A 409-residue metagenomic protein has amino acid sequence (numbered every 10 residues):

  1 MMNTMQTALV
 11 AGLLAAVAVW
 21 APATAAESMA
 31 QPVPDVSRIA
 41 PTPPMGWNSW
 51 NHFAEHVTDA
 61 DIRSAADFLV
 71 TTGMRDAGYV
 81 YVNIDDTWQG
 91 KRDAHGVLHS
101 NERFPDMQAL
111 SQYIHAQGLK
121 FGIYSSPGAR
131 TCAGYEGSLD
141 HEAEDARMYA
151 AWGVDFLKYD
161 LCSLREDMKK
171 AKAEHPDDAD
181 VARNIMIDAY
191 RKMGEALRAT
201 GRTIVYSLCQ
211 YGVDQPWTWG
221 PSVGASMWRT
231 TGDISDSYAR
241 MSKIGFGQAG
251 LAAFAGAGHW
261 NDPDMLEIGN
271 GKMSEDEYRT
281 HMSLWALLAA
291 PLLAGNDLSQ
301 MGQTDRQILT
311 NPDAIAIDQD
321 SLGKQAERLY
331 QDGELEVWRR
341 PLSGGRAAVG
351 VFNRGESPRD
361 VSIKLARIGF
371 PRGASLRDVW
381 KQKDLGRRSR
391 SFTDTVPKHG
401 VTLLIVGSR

Functional and structural regions predicted by a protein language model:
A8-V19: Bacterial N-terminal signal peptides
P43-S49, G78-I84, K120-S125, D155-D160 (+7 more regions): Structural recognition of the beta-strand scaffold that forms the well-ordered cores of secreted hydrolase catalytic
A65, L69-D178: Aromatic-lined carbohydrate-binding/catalytic grooves of carbohydrate-active enzymes
L119-Y135, G194-Q215: Aromatic-lined carbohydrate-recognition surfaces of secreted/lumenal glycan-active proteins
E144, R198, R202-D297: Glycan-recognition surfaces
T280-L329: Catalytic cores of secreted or luminal carbohydrate-active enzymes
W285-L288, L293-G295, Q331-F370: Carbohydrate-binding surface patches
R387-R409: C-terminal beta-strand-rich structural cap/linker in extracellular carbohydrate-active enzymes
